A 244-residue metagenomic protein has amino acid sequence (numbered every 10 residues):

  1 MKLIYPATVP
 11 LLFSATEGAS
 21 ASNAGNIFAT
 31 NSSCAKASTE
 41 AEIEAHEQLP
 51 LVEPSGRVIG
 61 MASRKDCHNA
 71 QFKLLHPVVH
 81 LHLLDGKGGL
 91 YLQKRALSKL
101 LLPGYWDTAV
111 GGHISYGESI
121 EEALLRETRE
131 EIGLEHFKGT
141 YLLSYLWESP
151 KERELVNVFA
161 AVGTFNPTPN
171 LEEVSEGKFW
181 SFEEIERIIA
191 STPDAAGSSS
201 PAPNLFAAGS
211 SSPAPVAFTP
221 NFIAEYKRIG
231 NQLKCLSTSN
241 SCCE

Functional and structural regions predicted by a protein language model:
L3-A15, I27-S32, G104, Y116 (+2 more regions): Nudix hydrolase/Nudix homology domain
S38-H80: Acidic, metal-coordinating catalytic segment for phosphate/diphosphate chemistry, firing primarily on the Nudix
E47-L49, P77-V79, G88, N157 (+1 more regions): Change "...and in nucleic-acid phosphodiester-cleaving endonucleases..." to "...and in nucleic-acid processing enzymes
V52-E53, L84, P193: Hydrophobic alpha-helical segments, especially N-terminal targeting/anchoring helices
R64-K65, A96, E173: Residue-level structural signal for beta-strand termini and adjacent loop
V78-V110: A glycine-rich, hydrophobic loop/mini-helix early in the fold
Y91-L92, A109-Y141, F159: The catalytic Nudix box helix
